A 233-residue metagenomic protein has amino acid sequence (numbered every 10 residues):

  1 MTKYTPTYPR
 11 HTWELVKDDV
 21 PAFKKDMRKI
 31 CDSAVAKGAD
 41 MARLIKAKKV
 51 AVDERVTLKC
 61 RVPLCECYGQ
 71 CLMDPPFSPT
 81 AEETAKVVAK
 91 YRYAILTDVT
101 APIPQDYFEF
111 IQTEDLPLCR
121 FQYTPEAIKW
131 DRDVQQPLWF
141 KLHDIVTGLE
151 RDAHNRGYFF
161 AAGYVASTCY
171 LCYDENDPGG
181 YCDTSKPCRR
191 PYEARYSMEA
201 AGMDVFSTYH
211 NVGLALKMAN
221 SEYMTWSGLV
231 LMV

Functional and structural regions predicted by a protein language model:
M1-R43: Short, extreme N-terminal leader segments that mark the start of a protein/domain
T2-Y4, D40-R43, K49-T100, Q105-V233: Catalytic cores of enzyme domains
